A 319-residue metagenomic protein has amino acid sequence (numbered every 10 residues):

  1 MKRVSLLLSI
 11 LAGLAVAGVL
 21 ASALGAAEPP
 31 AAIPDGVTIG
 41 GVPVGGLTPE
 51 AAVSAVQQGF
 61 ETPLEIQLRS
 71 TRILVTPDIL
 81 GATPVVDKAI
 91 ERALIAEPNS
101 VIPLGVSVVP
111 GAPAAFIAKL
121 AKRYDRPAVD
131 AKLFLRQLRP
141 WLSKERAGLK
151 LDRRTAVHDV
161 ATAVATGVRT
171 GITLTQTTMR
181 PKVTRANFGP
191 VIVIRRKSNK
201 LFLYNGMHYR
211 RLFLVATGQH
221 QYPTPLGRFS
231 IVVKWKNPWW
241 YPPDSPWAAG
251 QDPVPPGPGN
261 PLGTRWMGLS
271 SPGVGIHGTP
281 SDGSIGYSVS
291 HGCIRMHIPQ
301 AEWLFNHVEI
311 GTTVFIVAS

Functional and structural regions predicted by a protein language model:
M1-A15: N-terminal export and membrane-targeting signals
S22-P30: Sec-dependent signal peptide cleavage junction
P30-I192, N199: Short glycine/threonine-rich beta-strand-turn micro-motifs
A32, T162, T166, D244-S319: Exported/periplasmic cell-wall-interacting domains
I33-G40, F60-L64, T71, V129 (+8 more regions): Envelope-exposed proteins and targeting segments
L80-E91, Q219-F229, Y287: Short, surface-exposed linear segments at secondary-structure transitions and domain or protein termini
T184-P280: Gly/Pro-biased beta-strand-loop elements
